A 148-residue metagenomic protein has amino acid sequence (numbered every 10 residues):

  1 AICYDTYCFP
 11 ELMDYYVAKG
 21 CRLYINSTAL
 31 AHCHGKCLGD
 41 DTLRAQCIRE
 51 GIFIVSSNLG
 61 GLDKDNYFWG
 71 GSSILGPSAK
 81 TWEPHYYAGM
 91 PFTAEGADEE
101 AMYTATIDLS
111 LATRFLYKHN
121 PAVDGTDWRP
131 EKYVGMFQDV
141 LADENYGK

Functional and structural regions predicted by a protein language model:
A1-S57, Y146-G147: Active-site beta-loop-alpha substructure in enzyme catalytic cores, prototypically the cysteine-centered nucleophile
G60-K148: C-terminal beta-strand edge segments of enzyme domains
